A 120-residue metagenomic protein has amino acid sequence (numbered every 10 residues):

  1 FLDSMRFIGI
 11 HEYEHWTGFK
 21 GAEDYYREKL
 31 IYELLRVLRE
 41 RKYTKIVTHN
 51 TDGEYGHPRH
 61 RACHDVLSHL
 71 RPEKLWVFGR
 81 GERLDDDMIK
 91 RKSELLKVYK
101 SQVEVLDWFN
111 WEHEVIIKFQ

Functional and structural regions predicted by a protein language model:
F1-P72: Active-site beta-strand->loop->alpha-helix modules in alpha/beta enzyme cores, enriched in Gly/His/Asp(Glu)
R41, K45, E73-Q120: The feature marks non-catalytic terminal segments
